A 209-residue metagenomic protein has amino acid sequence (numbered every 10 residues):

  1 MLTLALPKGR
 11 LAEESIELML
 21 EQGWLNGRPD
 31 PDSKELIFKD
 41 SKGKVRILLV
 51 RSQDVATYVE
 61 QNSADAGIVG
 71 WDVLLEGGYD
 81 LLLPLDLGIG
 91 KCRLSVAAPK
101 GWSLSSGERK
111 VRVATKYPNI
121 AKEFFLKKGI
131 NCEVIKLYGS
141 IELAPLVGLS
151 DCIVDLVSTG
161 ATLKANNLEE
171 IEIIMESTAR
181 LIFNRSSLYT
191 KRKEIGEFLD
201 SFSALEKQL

Functional and structural regions predicted by a protein language model:
M1-L209: Domain-level signature for soluble enzymes in the chorismate/prephenate branch of the shikimate pathway
